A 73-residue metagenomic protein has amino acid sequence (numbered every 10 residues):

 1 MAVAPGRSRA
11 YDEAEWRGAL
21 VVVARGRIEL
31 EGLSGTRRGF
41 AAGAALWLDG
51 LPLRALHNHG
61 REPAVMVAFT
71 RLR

Functional and structural regions predicted by a protein language model:
M1-E15, T36-R37, A41, D49-L51 (+1 more regions): Conserved short histidine dyad/triad with adjacent acidic residue
A10-Y11, L30-E31, L48, L53-G60: Short beta-strand His + acidic residue motifs that chelate non-heme Fe in jelly-roll/DSBH and cupin folds
A14-W16, L20-A42: A short beta-strand-loop-beta hairpin characteristic of the jelly-roll/cupin
L33-G35, H59, F69: Surface loops and adjacent helix of pleckstrin homology
W47, R61-R73: A short hydrophobic beta-strand segment most commonly corresponding to one strand of the jelly-roll/cupin
